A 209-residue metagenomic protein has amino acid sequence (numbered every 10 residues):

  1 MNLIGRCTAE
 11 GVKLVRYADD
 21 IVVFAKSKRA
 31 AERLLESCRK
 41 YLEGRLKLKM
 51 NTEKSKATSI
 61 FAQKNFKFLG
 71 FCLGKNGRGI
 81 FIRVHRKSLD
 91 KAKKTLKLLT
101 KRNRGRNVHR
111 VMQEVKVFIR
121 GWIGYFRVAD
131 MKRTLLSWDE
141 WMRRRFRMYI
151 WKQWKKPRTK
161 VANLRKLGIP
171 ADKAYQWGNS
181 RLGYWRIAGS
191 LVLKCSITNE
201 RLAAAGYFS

Functional and structural regions predicted by a protein language model:
M1-S209: Non-catalytic terminal/accessory segments
